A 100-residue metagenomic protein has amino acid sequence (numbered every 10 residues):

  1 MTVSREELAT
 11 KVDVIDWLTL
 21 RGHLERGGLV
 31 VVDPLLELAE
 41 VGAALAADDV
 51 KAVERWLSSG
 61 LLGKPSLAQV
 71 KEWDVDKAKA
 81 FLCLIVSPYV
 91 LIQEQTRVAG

Functional and structural regions predicted by a protein language model:
M1-A47: N-terminal, charge-rich interaction modules
P34-L36, L57-L61, P88-V90: Generic secondary-structure microfeatures
E40-W73: Short, hydrophobic/π-rich interface segment
K64-G100: Short, compact, well-ordered microdomains
